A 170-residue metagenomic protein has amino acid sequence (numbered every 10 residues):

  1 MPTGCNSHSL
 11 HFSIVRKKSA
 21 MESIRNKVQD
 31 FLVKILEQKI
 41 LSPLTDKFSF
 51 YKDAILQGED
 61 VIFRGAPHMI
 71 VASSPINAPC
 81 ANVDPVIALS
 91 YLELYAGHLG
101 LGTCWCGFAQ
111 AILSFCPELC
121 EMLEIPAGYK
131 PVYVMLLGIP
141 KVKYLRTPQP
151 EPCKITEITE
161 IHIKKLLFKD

Functional and structural regions predicted by a protein language model:
M1, D53-G58, L119-M122: Glycine-rich, charged/polar anion/phosphate-binding loops that engage phosphate groups from diverse ligands
G4-S7, V61-G65, L123-G128: Solvent-exposed alpha-helices and their adjacent loops that cap or buttress functional pockets in soluble metabolic
C5-R16: Short loop-to-beta-strand entry elements in the cores of soluble alpha/beta enzymes
S9-L10, A66-M69, P131-V132: Short, surface-exposed beta-edge/turn micro-motifs
I14-P85: Glycine/small-residue-rich phosphate/adenosyl-binding loop
L32, L36, I40-D46, C120-T147: A glycine-rich helix N-cap at a beta->alpha junction
H68-I70, P75-E121, M135: Small-aliphatic-rich amphipathic alpha-helix that forms the alpha element of a beta-alpha
K130-D170: C-terminal helix-cap and adjacent tail motif
